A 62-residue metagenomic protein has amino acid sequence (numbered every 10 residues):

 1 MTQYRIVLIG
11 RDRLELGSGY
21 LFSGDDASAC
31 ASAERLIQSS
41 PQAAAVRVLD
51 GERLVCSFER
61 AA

Functional and structural regions predicted by a protein language model:
M1-G17: Short aromatic-glycine-(Arg/Gly/Cys) micro-motifs in beta-strand/loop hairpins
M1-Q3, S32, V46-V48: A generic structural signal for ordered secondary structure
E15, S28-A29, R53: Low-complexity, compositionally biased segments
L16, A31, F58: Short acidic, gly/pro-rich beta-turn/loop elements at beta-sheet edges and active-site/ligand-binding grooves
L16-D25: Short, contiguous acidic and Ser/Thr-rich linear segments
G24-Q42: A short, charged, amphipathic alpha-helix used as a generic interaction element across diverse proteins
S39-A62: Short, mixed-charge low-complexity intrinsically disordered segments
